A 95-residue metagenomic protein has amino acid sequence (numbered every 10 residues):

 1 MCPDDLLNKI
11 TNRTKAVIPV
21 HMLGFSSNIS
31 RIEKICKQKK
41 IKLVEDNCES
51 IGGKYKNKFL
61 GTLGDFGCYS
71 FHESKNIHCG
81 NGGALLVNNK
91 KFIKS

Functional and structural regions predicted by a protein language model:
M1-C79, A84-K94: Active-site phosphate-binding strand-loop segment of PLP-dependent enzymes
